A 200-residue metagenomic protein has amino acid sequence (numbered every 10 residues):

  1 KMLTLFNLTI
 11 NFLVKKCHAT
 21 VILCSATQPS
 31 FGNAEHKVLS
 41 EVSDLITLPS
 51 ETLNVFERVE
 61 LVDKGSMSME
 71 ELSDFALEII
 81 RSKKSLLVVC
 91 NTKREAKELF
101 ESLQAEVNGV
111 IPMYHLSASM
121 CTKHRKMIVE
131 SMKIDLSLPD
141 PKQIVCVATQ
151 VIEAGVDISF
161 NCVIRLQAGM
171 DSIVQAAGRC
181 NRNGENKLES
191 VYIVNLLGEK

Functional and structural regions predicted by a protein language model:
K1-L13: SF2 helicase catalytic motif II
F12, K16, T20, C24-I80: Interdomain hinge/linker at the junction between the two RecA-like core domains of SF2 helicases
K16-I22, S85, D140-V145: Loop/turn-to-beta-strand initiation segments
V21, T27-F31, G65-M69, K93-A96 (+5 more regions): Conserved nucleotide-binding/hydrolysis micro-motifs of P-loop NTPases
I79-Q104, H115: Conserved strand-helix element at the start of the C-terminal RecA-like helicase core
C90-E95, M113-K133, V147-E153: Conserved helicase motor
K142, Q175-K200: Conserved segment of the helicase C-terminal RecA-like domain
C146-Q175, L188-V194: A short beta-strand element within the Helicase C-terminal
